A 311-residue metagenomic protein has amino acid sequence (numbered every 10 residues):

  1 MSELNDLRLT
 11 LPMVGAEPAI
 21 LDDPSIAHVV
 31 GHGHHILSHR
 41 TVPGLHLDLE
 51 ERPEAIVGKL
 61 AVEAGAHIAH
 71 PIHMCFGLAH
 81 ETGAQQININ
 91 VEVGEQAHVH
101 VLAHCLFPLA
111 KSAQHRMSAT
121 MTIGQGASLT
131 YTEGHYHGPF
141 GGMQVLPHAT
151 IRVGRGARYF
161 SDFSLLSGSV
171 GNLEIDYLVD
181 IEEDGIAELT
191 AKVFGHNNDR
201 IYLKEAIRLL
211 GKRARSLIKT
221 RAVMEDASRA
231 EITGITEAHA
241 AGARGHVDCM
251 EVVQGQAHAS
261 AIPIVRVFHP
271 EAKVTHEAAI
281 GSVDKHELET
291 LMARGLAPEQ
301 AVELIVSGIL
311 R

Functional and structural regions predicted by a protein language model:
M1-L4, T290, Q300: Sequence-level preference for short, compositionally simple segments enriched in small aliphatic or small polar residues
M1-V30: C-terminal functional modules
A27-E289, A293-L296, S307-R311: Conserved beta-strand/loop scaffold segments within soluble protein domains that form the structured core and edges
V302-V306: Beta-strand segments within the central parallel beta-sheet cores of soluble alpha/beta enzyme folds
